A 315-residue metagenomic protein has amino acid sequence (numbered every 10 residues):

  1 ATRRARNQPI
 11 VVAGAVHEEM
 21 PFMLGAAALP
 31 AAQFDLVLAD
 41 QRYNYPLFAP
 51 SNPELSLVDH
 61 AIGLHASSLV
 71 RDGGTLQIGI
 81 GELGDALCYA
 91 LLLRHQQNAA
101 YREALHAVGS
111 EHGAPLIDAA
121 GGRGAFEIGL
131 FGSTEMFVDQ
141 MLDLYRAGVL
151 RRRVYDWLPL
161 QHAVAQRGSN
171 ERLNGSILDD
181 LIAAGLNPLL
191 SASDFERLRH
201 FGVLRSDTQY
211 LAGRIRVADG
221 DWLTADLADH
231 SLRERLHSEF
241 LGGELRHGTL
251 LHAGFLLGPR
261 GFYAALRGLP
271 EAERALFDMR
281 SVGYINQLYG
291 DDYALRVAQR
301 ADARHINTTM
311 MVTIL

Functional and structural regions predicted by a protein language model:
A1-L315: Metallocofactor- and cofactor-centric catalytic cores in central/energy metabolism, strongly enriched
